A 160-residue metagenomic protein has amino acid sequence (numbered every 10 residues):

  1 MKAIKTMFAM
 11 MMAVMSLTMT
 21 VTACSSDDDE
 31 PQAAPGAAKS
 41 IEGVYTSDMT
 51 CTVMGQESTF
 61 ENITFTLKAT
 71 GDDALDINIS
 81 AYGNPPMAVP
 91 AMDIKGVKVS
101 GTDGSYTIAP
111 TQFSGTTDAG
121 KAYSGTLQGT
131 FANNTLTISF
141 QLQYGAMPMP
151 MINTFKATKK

Functional and structural regions predicted by a protein language model:
M1-M11: Bacterial N-terminal signal peptides that target proteins for export
K2-A3, S16-V44, D48, A146-K160: Bacterial Sec-dependent N-terminal signal peptides
V44-V53, N78-G83, A109-T116, S139-Q143: Generic short beta-strand segments
C51-S58, G83-P90, T116-K121, Q143-M151: Short, cysteine-centered beta-strand-loop-beta hairpins and adjacent loop/turn segments enriched in charged/polar
Q56-K98: N-terminal glycine/threonine-rich, aromatic-flanked beta-hairpin/loop signature
L67-D76, S100-D103, Q128-T137: Short, solvent-exposed coil/turn segments at beta-strand boundaries
V89-K98, D103, T135-K160: Edge beta-strand at a domain terminus
Y106-Q141: Acidic, glycine-rich flexible loop segments
